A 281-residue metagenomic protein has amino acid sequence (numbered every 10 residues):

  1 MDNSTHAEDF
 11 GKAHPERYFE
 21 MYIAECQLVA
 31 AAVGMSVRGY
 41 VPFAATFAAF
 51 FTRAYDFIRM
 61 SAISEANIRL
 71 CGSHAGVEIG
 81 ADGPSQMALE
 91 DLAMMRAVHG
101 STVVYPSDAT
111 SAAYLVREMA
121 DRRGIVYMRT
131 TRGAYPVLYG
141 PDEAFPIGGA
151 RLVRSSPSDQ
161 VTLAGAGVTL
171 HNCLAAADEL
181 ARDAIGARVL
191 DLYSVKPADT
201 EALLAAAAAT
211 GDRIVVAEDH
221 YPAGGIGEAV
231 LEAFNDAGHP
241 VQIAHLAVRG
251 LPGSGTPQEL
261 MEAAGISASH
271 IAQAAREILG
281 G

Functional and structural regions predicted by a protein language model:
M1-R129, A134-Y135, A144: Thiamine diphosphate
N3-A7, K12, I79-G80, R129-G281: Thiamine diphosphate
